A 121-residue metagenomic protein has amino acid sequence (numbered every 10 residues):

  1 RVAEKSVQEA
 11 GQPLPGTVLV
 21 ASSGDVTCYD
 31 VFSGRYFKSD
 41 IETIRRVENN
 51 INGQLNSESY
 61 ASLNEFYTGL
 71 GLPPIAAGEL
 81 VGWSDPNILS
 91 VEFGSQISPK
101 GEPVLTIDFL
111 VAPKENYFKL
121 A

Functional and structural regions predicted by a protein language model:
V2-A121: Long, helix-rich, hydrophobic modules that act as membrane-proximal anchors or helical bundle/coiled-coil regulators
